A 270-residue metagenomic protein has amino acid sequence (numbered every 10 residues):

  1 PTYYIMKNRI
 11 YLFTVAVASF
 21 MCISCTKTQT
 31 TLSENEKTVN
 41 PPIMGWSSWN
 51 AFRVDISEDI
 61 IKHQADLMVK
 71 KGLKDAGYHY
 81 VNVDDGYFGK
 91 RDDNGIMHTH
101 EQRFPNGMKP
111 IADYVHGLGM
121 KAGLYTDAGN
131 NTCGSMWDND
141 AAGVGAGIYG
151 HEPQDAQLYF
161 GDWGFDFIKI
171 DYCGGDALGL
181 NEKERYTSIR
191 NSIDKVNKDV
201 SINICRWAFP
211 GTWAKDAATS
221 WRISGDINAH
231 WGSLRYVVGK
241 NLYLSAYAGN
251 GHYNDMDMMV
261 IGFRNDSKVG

Functional and structural regions predicted by a protein language model:
P1-T31: Bacterial Sec-dependent N-terminal signal peptides
Q29-K62, L67, V200: N-terminal module-boundary/linker segments of secreted carbohydrate-active enzymes
E36-K37, Q102, D127-G147, Q157-L158 (+1 more regions): Surface-exposed loop and adjacent secondary-structure segments within mature catalytic domains
E36-N40, L73-A76, V115-G117, F160-D162 (+3 more regions): Extracellular/periplasmic catalytic domains that process cell-envelope and extracellular macromolecules
T38, P42-S48, G77-D84, K121-T126 (+4 more regions): Structural recognition of the beta-strand scaffold that forms the well-ordered cores of secreted hydrolase catalytic
Q64, M68-G179: Aromatic-lined carbohydrate-binding/catalytic grooves of carbohydrate-active enzymes
D166-I168, C173-V200, I204-A208: Extracytoplasmic, non-cytosolic globular domains
V200-G270: Glycan-recognition surfaces
